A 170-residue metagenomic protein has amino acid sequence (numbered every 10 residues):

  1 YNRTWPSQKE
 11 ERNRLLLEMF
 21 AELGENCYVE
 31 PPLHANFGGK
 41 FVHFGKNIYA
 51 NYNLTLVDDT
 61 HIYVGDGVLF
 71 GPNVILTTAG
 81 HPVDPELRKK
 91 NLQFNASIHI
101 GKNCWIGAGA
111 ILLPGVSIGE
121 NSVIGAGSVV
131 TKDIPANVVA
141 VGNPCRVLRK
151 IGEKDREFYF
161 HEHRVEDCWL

Functional and structural regions predicted by a protein language model:
Y1-N26, C145-L170: Terminal amphipathic alpha-helical/low-complexity segments used for targeting or macromolecular assembly
P6, L33-F44, Y49-S117, N143-P144 (+1 more regions): Flexible, glycine/small-residue-enriched loop-and-beta-strand segment within the central core of proteins
W105, V123, V139-V141: Short-chain dehydrogenase/reductase
V116-G119, I134: Extended beta-solenoid/beta-helix repeat architectures
V129-I151: A contiguous, mid-protein "functional segment" used to position or interact with cofactors/ions or partner subunits
